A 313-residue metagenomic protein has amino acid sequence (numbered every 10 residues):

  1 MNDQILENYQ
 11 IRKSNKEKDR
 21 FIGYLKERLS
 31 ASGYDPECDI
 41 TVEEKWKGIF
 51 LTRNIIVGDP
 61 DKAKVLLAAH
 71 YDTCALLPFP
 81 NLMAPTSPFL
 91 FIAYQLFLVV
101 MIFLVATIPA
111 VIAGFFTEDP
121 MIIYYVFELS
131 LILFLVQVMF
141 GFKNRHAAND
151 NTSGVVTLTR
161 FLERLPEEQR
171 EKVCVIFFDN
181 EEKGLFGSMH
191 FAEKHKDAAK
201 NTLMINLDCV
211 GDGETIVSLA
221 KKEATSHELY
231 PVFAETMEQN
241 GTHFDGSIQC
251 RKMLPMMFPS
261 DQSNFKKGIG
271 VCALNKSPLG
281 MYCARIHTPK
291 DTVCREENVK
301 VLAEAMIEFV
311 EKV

Functional and structural regions predicted by a protein language model:
M1-K16, A31-G33, D61-K64, A75-L77 (+2 more regions): N-terminal hydrophobic or amphipathic helices/low-complexity stretches enriched in small/hydrophobic/Pro/Gly
M1-R20, K26-S32, W46, G141-N144 (+3 more regions): N-terminal capping segment at the start of a domain
Y9-D61, P78-A110: A non-catalytic alpha/beta surface segment that caps or lines the substrate-entry region of metallo-dependent hydrolase
E27, T159-P166, E308-E311: Short glycine/serine- and small hydrophobic-enriched flexible loop segments
K64-H70: Short beta-strand element of the alpha/beta-hydrolase
A110-L229, L254-Q262: Acidic/histidine-rich catalytic neighborhood of metal-dependent amide-processing enzymes
T215-V313: Active-site-adjacent substrate-binding region of metalloamidase/peptidase-like peptide-processing proteins
